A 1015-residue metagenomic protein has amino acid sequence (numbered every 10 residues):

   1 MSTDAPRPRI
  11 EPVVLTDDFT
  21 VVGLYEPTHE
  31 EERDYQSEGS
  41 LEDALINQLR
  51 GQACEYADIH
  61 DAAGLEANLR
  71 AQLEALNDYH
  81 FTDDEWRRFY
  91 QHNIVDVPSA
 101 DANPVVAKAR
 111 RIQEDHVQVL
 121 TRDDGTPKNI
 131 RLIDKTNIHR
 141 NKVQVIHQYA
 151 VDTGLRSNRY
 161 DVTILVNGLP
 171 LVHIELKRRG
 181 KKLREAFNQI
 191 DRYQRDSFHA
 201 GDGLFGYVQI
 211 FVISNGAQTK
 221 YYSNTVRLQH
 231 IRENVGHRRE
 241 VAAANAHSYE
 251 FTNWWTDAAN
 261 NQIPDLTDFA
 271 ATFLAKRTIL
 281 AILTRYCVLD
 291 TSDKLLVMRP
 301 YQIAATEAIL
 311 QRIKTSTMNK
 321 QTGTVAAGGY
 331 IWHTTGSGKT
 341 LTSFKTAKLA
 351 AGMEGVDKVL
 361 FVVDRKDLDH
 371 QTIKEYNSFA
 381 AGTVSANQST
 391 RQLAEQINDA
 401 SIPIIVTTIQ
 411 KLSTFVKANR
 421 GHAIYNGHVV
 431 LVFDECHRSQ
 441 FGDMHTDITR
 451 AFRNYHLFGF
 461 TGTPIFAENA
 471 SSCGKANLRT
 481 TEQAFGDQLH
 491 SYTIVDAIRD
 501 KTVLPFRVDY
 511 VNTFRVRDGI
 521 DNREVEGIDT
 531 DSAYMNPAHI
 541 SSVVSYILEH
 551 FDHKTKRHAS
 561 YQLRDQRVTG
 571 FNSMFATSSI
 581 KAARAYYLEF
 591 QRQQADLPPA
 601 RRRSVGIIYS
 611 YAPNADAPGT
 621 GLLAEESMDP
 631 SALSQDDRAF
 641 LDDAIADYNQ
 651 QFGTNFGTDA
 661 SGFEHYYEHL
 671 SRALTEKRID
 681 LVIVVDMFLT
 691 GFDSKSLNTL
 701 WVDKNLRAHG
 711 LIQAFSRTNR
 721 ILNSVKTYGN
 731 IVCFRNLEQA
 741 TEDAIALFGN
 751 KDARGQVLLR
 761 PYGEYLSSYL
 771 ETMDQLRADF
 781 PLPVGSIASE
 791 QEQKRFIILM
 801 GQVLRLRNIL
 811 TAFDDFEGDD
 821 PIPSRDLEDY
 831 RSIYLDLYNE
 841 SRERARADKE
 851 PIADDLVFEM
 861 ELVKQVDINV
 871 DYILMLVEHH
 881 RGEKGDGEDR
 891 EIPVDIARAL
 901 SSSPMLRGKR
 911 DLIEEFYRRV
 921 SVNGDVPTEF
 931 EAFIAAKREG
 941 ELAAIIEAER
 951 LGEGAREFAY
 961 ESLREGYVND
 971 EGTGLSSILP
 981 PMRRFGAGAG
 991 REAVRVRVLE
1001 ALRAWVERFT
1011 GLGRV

Functional and structural regions predicted by a protein language model:
S2-K358, D367, Q371-G382, A400-P403 (+2 more regions): ATP-dependent helicase/translocase motor core
S2-R33, N47, G51-C54, E74-N77 (+9 more regions): Catalytic cores and motor modules of nucleic-acid processing enzymes
V166, M318, G323-A327, N398-I402 (+4 more regions): Short basic/glycine-enriched coil/helix segment immediately N-terminal to the Walker B
R179, L183-A186, Y193, S223-E233 (+5 more regions): Signature of the SF2 helicase/ATPase Hel1-core->accessory helical subdomain module
D202, V430, Y611-L758: Conserved RecA-like P-loop NTPase helicase motor core
V212-S214, I405-T408, H456-T461, I683-V684: Structural recognition of the conserved hydrophobic beta-strand(s) that form the central parallel beta-sheet of P-loop
Y330-H333, D357-R365, T569-S579: Conserved RecA-like ASCE P-loop NTPase motor core of nucleic-acid helicases/translocases
S532-L681: Conserved C-terminal RecA-like helicase domain
